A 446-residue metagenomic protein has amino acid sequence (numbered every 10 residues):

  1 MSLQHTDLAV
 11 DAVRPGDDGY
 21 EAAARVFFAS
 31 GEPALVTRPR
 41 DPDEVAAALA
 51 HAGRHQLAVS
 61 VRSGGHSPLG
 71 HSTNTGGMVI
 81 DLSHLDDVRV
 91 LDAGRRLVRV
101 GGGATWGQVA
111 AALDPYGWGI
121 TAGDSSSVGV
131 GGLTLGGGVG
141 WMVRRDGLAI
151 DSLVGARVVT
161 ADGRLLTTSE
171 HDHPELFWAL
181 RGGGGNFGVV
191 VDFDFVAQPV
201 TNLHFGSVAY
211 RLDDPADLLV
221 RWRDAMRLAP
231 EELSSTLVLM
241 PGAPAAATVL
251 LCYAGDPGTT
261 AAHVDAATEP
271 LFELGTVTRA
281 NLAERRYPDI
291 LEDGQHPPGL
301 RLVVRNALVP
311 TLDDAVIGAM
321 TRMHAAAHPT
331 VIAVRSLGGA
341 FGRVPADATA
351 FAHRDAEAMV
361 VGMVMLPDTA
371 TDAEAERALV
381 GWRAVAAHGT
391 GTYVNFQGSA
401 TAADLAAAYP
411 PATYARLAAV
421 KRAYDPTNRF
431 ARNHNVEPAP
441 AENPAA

Functional and structural regions predicted by a protein language model:
M1-A446: Soluble FAD-dependent oxygen oxidases
